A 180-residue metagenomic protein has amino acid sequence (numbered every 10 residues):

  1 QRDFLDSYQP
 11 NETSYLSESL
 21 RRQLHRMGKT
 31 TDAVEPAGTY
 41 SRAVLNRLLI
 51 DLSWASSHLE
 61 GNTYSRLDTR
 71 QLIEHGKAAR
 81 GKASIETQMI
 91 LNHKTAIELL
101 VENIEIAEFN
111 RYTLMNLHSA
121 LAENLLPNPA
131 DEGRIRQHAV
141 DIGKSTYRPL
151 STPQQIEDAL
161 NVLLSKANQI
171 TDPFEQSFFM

Functional and structural regions predicted by a protein language model:
Q1-M180: FIC/Doc superfamily catalytic core
